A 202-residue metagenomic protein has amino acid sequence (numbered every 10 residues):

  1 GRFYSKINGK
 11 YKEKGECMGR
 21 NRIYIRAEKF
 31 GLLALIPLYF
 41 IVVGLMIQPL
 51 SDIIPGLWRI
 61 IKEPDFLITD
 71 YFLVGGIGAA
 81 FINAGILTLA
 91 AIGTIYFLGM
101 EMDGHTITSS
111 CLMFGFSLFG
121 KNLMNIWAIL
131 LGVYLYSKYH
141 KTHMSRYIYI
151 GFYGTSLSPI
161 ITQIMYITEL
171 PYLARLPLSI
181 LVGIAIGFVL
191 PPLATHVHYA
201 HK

Functional and structural regions predicted by a protein language model:
R2-Y11: Short, positively charged and aromatic/hydrophobic N-terminal segments
K14-E16: Positively charged N-terminal leader segments that act as targeting/secretion signals
G19-K121: N-terminal signal-anchor module of multipass membrane proteins
Y24, Y71, G75, A79 (+4 more regions): Juxtamembrane/transmembrane-helix boundary motifs in multi-pass membrane proteins
L45-M46, G93, F97, K138 (+3 more regions): Hydrophobic membrane-targeting alpha-helices
A80-L89, G104-F114, M124-Y136, R146-I161 (+1 more regions): Mid-membrane cores of alpha-helical transmembrane segments in multi-pass membrane proteins, especially transporters
I95-H105, G120-I126, K138-Y149, V197-K202: Membrane-helix interface "capping/anchor" motifs
T142-Y147, S158-K202: Membrane-interface helix-loop-helix junctions at boundaries between adjacent transmembrane segments
